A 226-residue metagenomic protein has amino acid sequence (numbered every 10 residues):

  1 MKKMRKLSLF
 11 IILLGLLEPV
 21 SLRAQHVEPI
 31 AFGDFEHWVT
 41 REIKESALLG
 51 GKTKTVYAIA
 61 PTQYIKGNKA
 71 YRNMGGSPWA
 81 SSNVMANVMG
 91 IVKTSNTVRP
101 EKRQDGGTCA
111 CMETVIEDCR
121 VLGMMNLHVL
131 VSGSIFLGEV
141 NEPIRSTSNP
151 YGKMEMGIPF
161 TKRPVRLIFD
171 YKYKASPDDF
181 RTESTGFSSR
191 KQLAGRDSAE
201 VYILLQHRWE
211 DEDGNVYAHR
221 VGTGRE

Functional and structural regions predicted by a protein language model:
M1-P29: Bacterial Sec-dependent N-terminal signal peptides
L7, V20, G152-M154, S188: Sparse, context-dependent recognition of short Cys/His-centered cofactor- or disulfide-binding micro-motifs
L9-I12, I43, R181: Residues in flexible loops and secondary-structure boundaries
Q25-P164, I168, A194-R208, E212-E226: Aromatic (Trp/Tyr/Phe) and Gly/Pro-enriched flexible surface segments
Y173-F180, K191-R196, W209-E210: Extended, low-complexity, turn-rich repeat/linker tracts enriched in Gly/Pro/Ser/Thr and Asp/Glu that occur
D179-E183, G214-V216: A short secondary-structure junction signal
S184-R190: Intrinsically disordered, low-complexity domain-flanking/linker segments in eukaryotic proteins, enriched
